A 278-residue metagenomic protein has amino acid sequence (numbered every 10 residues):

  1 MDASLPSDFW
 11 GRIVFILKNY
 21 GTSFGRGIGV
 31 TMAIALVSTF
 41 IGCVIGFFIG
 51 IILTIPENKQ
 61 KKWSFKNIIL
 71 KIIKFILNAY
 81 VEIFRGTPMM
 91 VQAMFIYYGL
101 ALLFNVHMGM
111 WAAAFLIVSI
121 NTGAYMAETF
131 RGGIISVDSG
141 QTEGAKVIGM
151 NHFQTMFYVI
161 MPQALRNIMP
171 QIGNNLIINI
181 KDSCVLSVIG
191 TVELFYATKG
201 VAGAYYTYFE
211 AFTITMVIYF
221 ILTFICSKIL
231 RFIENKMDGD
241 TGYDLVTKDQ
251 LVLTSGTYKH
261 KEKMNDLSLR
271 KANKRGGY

Functional and structural regions predicted by a protein language model:
M1-Y278: Transmembrane alpha-helices and adjacent helix-loop boundaries
